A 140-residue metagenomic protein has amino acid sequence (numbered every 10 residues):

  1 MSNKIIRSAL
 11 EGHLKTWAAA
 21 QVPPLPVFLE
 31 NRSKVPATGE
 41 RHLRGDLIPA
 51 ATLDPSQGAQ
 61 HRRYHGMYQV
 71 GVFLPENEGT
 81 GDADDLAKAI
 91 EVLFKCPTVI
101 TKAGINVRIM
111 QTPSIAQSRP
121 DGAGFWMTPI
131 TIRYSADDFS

Functional and structural regions predicted by a protein language model:
M1-Q60, E78-G81, V92-L93, P97-R108: Small/polar-rich, solvent-exposed N-terminal microdomains that initiate assembly or binding
N3, A83, D121-F125: Short capping loops/turns at secondary-structure boundaries
Q21-V22, E91-D137: Acidic-leaning, charged glycine-interspersed low-complexity segments
A50-T52, H65-Q69, I90-C96, I132-R133: Short, surface-exposed linear patches
S56-R63, P120-A123: Short, solvent-exposed beta-strand/turn "edge" segments of beta-rich domains on protein surfaces
H61-N77, W126-D137: Oligomerization/assembly interface segments of phage tail-like spikes and tubes
D84, K88-A89: Terminal beta-strand-rich extracellular "head" domains that mediate receptor/glycan or other ligand binding
